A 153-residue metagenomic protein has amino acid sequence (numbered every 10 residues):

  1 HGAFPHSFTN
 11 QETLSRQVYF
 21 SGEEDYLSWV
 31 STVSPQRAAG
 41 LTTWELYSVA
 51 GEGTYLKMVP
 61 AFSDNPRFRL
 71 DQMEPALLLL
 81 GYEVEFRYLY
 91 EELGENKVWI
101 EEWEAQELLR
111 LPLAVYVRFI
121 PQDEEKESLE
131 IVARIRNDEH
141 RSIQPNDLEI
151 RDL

Functional and structural regions predicted by a protein language model:
H1-D64: Extracytoplasmic beta-strand-rich oligomerization domains located immediately C-terminal to a leader/signal peptide
S21, Y47-V49, V59, L79-L80 (+3 more regions): A structural detector for beta-sheet-dominated domains
Y26-S28, E45, Y55, E85 (+2 more regions): Beta-strand secondary-structure signal
R37, S63-R67, G94-E95, D138-H140: A short local loop/turn or secondary-structure capping micro-motif enriched for an aromatic residue
A38, L78, E107-L111: A generic structural micro-feature
A39-W44, D71-Q72, S128: Short, surface-exposed coil-to-beta transition loops
Y55-V84: An exposed acidic His-Trp-rich patch
Y88-L153: Short linear sequence signals and composition-biased patches located at protein termini or domain-edge surfaces
